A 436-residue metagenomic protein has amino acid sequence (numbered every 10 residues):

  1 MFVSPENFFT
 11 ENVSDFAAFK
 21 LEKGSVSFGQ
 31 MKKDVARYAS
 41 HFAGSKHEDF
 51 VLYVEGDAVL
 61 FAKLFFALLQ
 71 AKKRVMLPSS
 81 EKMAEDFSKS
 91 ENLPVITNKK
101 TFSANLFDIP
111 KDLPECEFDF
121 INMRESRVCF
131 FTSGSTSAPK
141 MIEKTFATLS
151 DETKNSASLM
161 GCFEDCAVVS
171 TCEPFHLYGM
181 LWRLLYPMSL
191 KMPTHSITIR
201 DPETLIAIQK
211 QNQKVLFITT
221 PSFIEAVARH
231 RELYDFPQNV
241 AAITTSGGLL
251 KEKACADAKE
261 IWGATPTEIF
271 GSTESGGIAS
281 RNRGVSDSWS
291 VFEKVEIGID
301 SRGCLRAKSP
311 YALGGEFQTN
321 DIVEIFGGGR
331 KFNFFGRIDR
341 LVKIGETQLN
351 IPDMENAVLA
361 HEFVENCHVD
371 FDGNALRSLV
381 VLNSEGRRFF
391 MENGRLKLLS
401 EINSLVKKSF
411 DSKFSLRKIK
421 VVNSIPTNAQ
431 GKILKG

Functional and structural regions predicted by a protein language model:
V3, T10-D15, L113-F131, D151 (+1 more regions): Conserved pre-ATP/AMP-binding loop-to-beta segment of ANL
E6-N7, V13-S45, K144-A147: Conserved AMP-binding/adenylate-forming core of the ANL superfamily
S27-F28, D119, R127-K154: Conserved AMP-binding A3 loop
S40-E81, C166-P174, Q348: Conserved AMP-binding/adenylate-forming
D151-A167, F175-L216: Conserved AMP-binding/adenylation subdomain of ANL enzymes
H230-V285, E296: Gly/Ser/Thr-rich phosphate-binding loop
N320-F414: AMP-binding/adenylate-forming catalytic core of the ANL superfamily
K408-K432: AMP-binding/adenylate-forming catalytic domain of the ANL superfamily
